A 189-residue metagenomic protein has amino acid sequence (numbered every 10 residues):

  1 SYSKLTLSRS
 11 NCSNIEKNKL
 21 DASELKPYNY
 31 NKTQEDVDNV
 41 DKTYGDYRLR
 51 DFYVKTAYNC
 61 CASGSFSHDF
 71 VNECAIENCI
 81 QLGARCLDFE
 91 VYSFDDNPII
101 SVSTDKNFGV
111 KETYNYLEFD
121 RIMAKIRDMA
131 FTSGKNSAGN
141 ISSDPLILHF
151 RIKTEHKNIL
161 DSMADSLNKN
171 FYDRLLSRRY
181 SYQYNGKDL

Functional and structural regions predicted by a protein language model:
S1-C86, Y92-L189: Long, acidic (Asp/Glu-rich), low-complexity accessory segments flanking structured domains
